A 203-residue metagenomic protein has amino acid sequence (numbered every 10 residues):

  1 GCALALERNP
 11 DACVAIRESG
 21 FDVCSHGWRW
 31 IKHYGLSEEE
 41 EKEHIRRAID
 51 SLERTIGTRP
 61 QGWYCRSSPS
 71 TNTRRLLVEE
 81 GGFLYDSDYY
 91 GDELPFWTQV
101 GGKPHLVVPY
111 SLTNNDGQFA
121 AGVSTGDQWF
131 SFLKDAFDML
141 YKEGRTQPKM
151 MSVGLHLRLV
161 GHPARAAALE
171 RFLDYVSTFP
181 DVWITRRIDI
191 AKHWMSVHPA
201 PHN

Functional and structural regions predicted by a protein language model:
G1-G62, R66-L106, F130-V153, L159-N203: Catalytic alpha-helical scaffold of carbohydrate-active enzymes acting on polysaccharides/glycoconjugates
V108-Q128, F132, P148: Positively charged, amphipathic and often flexible ligand-engagement surfaces
